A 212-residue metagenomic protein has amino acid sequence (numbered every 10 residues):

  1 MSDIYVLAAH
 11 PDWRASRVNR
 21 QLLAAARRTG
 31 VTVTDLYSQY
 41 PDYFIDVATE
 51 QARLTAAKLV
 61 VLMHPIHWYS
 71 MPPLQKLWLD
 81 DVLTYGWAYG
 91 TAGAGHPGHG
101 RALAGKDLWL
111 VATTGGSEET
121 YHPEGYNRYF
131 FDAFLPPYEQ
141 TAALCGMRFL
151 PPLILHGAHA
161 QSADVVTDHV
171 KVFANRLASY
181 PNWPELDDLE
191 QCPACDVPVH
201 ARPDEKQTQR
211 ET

Functional and structural regions predicted by a protein language model:
M1-T34, A174, A178, C195: N-terminal beta1-alpha1 ligand-phosphate binding loop
Y5-L7, T34, V61, W109-V111 (+1 more regions): Hydrophobic/aromatic beta-strand patches that form the interior of the parallel beta-sheet core in alpha/beta enzyme
R17-Q21, I45, P73-L77, D164: Generic recognition of short, well-ordered alpha-helical segments
L23, L135, E139-T212: Glycine-rich phosphate/pyrophosphate-binding loop and the adjoining helix
V31-T55: N-terminal beta-loop-helix "entrance" segment that forms/cooperates in small-molecule cofactor or anionic ligand
S38-Y40, W68, H156: Conserved beta-strand edge residues that scaffold enzyme active sites
T49-E139: Helix-loop-strand module that forms the ligand-binding subsite of alpha/beta enzymes
